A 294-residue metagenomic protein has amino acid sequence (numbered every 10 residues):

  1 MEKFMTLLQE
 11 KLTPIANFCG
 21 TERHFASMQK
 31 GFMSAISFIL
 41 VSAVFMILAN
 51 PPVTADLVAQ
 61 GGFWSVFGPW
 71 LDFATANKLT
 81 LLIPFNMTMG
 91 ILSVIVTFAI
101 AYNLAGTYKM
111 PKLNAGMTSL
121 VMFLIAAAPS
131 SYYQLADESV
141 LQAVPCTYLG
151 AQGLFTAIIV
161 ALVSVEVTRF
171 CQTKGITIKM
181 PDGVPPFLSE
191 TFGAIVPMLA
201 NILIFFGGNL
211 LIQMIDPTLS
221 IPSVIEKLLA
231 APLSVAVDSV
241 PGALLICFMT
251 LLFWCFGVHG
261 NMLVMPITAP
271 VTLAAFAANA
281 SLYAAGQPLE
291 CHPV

Functional and structural regions predicted by a protein language model:
M1-L40, F45-I47, P51-F67, L71-H259: Signature of multi-pass transmembrane helix bundles
V264-M265: Carboxylate/His-rich catalytic cores and anion/metal-binding grooves
T268-V294: Helix-loop-helix junctions within the multi-pass membrane cores of secondary transporters/permeases
